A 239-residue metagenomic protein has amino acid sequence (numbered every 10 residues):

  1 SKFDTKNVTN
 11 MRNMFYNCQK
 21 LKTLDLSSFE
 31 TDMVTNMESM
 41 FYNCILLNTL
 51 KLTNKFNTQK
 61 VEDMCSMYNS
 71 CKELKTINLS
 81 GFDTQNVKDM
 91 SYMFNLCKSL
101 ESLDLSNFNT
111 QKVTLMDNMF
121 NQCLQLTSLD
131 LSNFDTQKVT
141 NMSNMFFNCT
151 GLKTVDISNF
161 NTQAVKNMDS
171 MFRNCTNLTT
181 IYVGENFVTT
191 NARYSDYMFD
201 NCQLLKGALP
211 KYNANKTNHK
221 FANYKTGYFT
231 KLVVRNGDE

Functional and structural regions predicted by a protein language model:
S1-E239: Negatively charged
